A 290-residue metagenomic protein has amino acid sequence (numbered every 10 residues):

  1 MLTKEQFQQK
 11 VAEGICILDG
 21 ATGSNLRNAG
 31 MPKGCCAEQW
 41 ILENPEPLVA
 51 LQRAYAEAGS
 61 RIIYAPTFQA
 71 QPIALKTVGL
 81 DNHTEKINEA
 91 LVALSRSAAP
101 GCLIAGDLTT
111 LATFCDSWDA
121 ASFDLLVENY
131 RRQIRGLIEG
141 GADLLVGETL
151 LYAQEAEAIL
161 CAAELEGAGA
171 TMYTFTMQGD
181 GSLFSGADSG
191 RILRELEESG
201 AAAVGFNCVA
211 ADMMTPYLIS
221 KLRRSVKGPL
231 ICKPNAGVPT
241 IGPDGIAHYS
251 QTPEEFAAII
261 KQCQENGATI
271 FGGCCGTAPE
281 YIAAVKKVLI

Functional and structural regions predicted by a protein language model:
M1-I290: Domain-level signal for soluble alpha/beta catalytic cores
